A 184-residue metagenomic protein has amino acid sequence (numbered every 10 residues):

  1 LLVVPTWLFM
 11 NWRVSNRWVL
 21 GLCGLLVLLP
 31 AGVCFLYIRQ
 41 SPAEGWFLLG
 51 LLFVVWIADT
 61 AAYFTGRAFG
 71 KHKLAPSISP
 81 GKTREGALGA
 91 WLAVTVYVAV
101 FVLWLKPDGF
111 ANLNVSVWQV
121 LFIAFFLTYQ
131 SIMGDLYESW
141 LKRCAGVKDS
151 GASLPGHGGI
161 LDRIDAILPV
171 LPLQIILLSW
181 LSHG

Functional and structural regions predicted by a protein language model:
L1-F126: Membrane-embedded alpha-helical bundles of polytopic integral membrane proteins
T6, A31, G156, V170-L173: Hydrophobic residues in alpha-helical membrane-spanning segments
V55-K71, A75, R84, Y129-L168: Acidic (Asp/Glu-rich) catalytic motifs at the cytosolic membrane interface
G70, Y97, G146, L173-I176: Single-residue recognition of alpha-helix boundary sites
L103, I176-G184: Juxtamembrane boundary at the C-terminal end of a transmembrane helix
F110-W118, H157-G158, I164, H183-G184: Short, conserved aromatic-histidine micro-motifs
L121-F122, Y137, S179-L181: Short leucine-rich amphipathic alpha-helices used at interfaces
R163-S179: Final/C-terminal transmembrane alpha-helix of multipass membrane proteins
